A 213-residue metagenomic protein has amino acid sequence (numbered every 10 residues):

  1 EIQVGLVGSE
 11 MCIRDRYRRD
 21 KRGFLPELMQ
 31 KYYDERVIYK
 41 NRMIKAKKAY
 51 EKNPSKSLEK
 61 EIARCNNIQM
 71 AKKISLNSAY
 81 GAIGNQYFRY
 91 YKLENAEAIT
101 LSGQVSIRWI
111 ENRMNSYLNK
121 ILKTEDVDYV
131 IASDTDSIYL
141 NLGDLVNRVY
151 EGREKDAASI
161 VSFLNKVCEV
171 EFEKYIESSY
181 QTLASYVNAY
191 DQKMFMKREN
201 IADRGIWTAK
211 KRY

Functional and structural regions predicted by a protein language model:
E1-G8, I13: Single conserved hydrophobic/aromatic residue that forms the stacking wall/gate of nucleotide- or nucleobase-binding
S9, P26-I38, R42, A46 (+2 more regions): Function-dense linear segments that define catalytic or interfacial modules in macromolecule-processing proteins
R14-P26, N41, K48-C65, G84-T100 (+1 more regions): Glycine- and acidic
E27, K72-Y80, Y91-N115: Conserved pre-motif C helix in the palm subdomain of viral-like polymerases
K45, G81-N85, N112-K120: Conserved helix-loop functional segments at active or binding sites
E61-Q86, Y129-D144: Core structural elements
I107-T135: Active-site palm subdomain of RNA-directed nucleic acid polymerases
Y139-Y213: C-terminal polymerase-core module
